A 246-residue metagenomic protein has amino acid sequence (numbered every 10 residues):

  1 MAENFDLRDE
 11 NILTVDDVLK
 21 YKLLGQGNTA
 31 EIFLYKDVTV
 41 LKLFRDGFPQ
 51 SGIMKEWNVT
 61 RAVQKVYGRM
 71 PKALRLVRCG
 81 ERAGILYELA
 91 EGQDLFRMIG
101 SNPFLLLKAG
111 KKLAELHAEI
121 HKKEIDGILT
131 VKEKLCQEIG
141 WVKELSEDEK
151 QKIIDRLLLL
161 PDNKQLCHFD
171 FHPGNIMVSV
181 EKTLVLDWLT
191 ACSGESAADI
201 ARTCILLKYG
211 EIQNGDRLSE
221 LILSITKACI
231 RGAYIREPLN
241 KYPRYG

Functional and structural regions predicted by a protein language model:
M1-L19: Juxta-kinase regulatory segment immediately upstream of eukaryotic protein kinase catalytic domains
L23-M54, R61: ATP-binding glycine-rich loop module of kinase domains
I32-Y35, D155-A198: Active-site acidic catalytic loop and adjacent metal/ATP-binding pocket of ATP-dependent phosphoryl transfer enzymes
V59-R69: Structural motif at the C-terminus of the N-lobe alphaC helix and the adjacent alphaC-beta4 loop of the Hanks-type
K72-A83: Short beta-strand micro-motifs within the conserved protein kinase catalytic domain, predominantly in the N-lobe
I85-Q93: Short pocket-lining segment of the protein kinase catalytic domain that shapes the ATP-binding cleft
F96-V131, K150-Q151, R156, L160: Conserved kinase catalytic-core helix
I200-L239: Active-site activation/catalytic loop segments of kinase-like enzymes and analogous catalytic loops in related
